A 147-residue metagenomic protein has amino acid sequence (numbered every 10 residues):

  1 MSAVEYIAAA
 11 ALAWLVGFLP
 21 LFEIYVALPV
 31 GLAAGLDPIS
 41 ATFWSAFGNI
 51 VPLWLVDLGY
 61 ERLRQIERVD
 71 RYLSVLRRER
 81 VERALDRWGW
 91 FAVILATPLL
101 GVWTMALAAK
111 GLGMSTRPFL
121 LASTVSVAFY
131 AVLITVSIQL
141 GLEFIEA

Functional and structural regions predicted by a protein language model:
M1-A13, L32-G101, R117, T124 (+1 more regions): Membrane-interfacial helix-loop-helix
G17-V30, P98-A108: Transmembrane helix boundary and interhelical junction motifs in multipass membrane proteins
L21-Y25, I50, A128: Hydrophobic alpha-helical transmembrane bundles that constitute the permease/transmembrane domains of multi-pass
T104-Y130: Hydrophobic alpha-helical transmembrane segments and immediately flanking/interface helices in integral membrane
